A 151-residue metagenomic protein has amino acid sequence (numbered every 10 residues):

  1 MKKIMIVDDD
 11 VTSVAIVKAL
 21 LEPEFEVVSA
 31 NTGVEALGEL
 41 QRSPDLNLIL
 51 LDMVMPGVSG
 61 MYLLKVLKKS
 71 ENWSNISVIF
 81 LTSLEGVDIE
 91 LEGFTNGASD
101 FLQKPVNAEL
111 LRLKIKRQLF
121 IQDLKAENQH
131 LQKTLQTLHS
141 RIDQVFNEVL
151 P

Functional and structural regions predicted by a protein language model:
V11-S29: Two-component/phosphorelay signaling modules centered on CheY-like receiver
V14, P56-G57, S74, T82 (+2 more regions): The feature encodes the CheY-like receiver
S29-L48: Acidic, metal-coordinating helix/loop segments flanking the phosphotransfer/catalytic sites of two-component signaling
M55, G93: Receiver (REC) domain active-site loop signature in two-component systems and cognate sites in sensor histidine kinases
I89, P105-I115: C-terminal output helix
A126, H130-P151: C-terminal output/effector regions of signal-responsive regulators
